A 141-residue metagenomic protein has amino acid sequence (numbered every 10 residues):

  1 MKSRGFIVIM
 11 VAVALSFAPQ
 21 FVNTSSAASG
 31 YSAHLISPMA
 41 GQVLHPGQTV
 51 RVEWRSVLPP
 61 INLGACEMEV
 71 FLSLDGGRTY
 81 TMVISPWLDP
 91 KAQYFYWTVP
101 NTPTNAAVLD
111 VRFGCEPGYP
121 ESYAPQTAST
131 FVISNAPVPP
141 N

Functional and structural regions predicted by a protein language model:
M1-M10: Bacterial N-terminal signal peptides that target proteins for export
I9-Q20: Bacterial N-terminal signal peptides
S26-N141: Extended, solvent-exposed regions of the mature portions of secreted/cell-surface glycoproteins
